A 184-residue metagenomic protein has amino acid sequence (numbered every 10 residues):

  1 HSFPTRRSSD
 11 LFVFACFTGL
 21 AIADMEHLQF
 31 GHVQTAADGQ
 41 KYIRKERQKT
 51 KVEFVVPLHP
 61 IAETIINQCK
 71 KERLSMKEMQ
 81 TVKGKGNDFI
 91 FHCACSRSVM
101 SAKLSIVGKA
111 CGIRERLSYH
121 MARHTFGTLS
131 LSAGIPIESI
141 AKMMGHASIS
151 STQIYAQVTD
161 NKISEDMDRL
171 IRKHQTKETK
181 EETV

Functional and structural regions predicted by a protein language model:
H1-S8: Short, small-residue-biased leader/transition segments that mark boundaries at the very start of proteins
R6, T18, V56, E72-N87 (+1 more regions): Short, basic (Lys/Arg/His-rich) helix/loop patches that form interaction surfaces in the mid-to-C-terminal regions
L11-F14, G127: Short alpha-helical "packing" element that flanks the helix-turn-helix/winged-helix DNA-binding module
F14-L28, A133-I135, H146: A short, glycine-centered helix-capping/turn motif at helix boundaries that positions DNA-contacting or catalytic
T18, H27-N67: Conserved tyrosine-mediated DNA breakage-rejoining catalytic core shared by Y-recombinases
R47-K51, M144, S148-R169: Catalytic-site neighborhood detector that most strongly recognizes the C-terminal catalytic loop/helix of tyrosine
Q48-N67, K83-I106: C-terminal catalytic core of Y-nucleophile DNA break-rejoin enzymes
K71-K85, L170-V184: C-terminal secondary-structure termini that scaffold catalytic or DNA-interacting sites
